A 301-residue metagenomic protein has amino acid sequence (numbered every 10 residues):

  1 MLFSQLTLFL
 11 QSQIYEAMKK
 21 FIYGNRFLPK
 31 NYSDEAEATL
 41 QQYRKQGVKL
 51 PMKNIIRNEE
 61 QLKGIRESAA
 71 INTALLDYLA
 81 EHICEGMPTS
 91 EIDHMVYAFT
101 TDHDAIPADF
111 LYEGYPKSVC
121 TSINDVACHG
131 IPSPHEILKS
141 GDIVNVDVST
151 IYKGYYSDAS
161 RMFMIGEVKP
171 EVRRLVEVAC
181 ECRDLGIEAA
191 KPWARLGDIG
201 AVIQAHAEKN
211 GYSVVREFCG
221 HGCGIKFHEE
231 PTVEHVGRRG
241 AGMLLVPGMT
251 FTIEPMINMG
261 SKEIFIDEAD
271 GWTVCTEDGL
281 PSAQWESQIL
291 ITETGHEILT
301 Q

Functional and structural regions predicted by a protein language model:
L2-Q5: Extreme N-terminal basic, low-complexity initiation segments that serve as generic localization/processing leaders
T7-Q301: Active-site neighborhoods and metal-handling regions in enzymes and metal-associated proteins
